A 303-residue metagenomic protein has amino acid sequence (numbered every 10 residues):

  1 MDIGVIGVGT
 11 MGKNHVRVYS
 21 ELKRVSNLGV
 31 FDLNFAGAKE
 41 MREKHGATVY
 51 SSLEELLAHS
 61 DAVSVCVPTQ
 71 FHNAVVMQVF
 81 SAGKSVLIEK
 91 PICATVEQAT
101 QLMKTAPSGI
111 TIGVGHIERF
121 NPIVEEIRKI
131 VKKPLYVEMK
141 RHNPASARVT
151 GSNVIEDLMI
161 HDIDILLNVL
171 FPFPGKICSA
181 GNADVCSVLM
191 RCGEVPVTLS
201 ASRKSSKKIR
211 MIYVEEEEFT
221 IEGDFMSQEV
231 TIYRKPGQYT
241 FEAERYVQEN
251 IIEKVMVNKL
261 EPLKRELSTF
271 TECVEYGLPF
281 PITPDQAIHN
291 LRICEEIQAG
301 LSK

Functional and structural regions predicted by a protein language model:
M1-K44: N-terminal Rossmann-like dinucleotide-binding module
H15, H45-M103: Beta-loop-alpha module in the N-terminal Rossmann-like domain of NAD(P)-dependent dehydrogenases, especially those
L28, D61, L135: Conserved acidic residues
S51, I88-E89, I112-V114, G223: Hydrophobic residues in well-ordered beta-strands that form the structural core
A62-V65, T269-K303: C-terminal helix-rich "cap/oligomerization" subdomain common to oxidoreductases
C93-A147: A contiguous active-site-proximal alpha/beta segment in oxidoreductase catalytic domains
A145-Y213: Rossmann-like dinucleotide-binding domain that binds NAD(P)(H)
V197-R265, T283: NAD(P)-dinucleotide binding in Rossmann-like oxidoreductases
